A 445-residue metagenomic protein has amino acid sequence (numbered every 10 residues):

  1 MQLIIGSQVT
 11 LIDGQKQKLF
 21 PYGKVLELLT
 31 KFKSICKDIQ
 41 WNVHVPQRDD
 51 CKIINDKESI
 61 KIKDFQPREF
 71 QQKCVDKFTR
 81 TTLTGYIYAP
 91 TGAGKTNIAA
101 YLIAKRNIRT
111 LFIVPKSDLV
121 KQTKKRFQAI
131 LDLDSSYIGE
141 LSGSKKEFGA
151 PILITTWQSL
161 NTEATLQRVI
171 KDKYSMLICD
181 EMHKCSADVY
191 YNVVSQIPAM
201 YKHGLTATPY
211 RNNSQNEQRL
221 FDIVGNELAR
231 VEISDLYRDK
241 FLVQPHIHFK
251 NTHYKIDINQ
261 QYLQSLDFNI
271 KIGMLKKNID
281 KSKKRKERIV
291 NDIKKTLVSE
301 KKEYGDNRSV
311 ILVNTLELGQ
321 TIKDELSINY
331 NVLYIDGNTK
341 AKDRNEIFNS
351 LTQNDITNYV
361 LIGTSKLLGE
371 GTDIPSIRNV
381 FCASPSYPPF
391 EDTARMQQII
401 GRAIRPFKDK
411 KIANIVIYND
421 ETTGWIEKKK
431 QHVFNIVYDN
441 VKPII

Functional and structural regions predicted by a protein language model:
P46-Y86: Conserved pre-motif I regulatory segment
T81-I103: Walker A/P-loop
K121, Y137-K146, T165, Q320-T321 (+1 more regions): Conserved helicase ATPase core of P-loop NTP-dependent helicases/translocases
M176, H183-H248: Post-DEXD/H (motif II) to motif III coupling segment of the RecA-like Helicase ATP-binding lobe
Y210, Y387-K411: Conserved SF2 helicase motif VI
L266-N314, T321-D324: Conserved interdomain hinge at the start of the Helicase C-terminal
G363, T372-P385, N414-I417: A short beta-strand element within the Helicase C-terminal
R402-K430: Conserved segment of the helicase C-terminal RecA-like domain
